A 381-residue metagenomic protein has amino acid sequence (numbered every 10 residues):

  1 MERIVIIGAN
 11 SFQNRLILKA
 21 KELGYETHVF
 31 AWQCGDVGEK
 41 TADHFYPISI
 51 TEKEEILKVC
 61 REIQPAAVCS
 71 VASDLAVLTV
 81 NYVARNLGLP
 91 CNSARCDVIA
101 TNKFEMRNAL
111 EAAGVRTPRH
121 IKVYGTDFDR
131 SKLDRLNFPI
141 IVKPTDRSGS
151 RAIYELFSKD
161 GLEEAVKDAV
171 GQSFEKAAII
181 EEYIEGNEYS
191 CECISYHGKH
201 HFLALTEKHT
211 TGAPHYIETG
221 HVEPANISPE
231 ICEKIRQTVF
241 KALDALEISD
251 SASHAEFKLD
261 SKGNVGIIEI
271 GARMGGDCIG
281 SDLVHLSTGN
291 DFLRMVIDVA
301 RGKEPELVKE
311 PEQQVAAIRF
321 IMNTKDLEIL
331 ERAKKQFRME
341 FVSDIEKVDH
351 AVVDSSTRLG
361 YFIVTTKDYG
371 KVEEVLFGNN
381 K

Functional and structural regions predicted by a protein language model:
M1-R95, P305, T365-K381: ATP-binding N-terminal substructure of ATP-dependent carboxylate-amine bond-forming enzymes
G8-F12, I50-E52, D74, V123-D127 (+2 more regions): Short beta->alpha connector loops
R85-A152, K159: A conserved helix-loop-beta module that forms one wall/lid of the active-site cleft in ATP-utilizing catalytic domains
D129, I297-K381: Peripheral (often C-terminal) accessory segments that flank ATP-dependent C-N-forming ligase machineries
I153-V265, M274: Internal nucleotide-binding/catalytic subdomain
Y154, E182, H285, G360-T366: Short, well-ordered beta-strand elements within core beta-sheets of diverse protein domains
K234-A255, S261, G271-K325: Active-site "cap" helix and flanking loop/linker of ATP-utilizing ligase/carboxylase catalytic domains
